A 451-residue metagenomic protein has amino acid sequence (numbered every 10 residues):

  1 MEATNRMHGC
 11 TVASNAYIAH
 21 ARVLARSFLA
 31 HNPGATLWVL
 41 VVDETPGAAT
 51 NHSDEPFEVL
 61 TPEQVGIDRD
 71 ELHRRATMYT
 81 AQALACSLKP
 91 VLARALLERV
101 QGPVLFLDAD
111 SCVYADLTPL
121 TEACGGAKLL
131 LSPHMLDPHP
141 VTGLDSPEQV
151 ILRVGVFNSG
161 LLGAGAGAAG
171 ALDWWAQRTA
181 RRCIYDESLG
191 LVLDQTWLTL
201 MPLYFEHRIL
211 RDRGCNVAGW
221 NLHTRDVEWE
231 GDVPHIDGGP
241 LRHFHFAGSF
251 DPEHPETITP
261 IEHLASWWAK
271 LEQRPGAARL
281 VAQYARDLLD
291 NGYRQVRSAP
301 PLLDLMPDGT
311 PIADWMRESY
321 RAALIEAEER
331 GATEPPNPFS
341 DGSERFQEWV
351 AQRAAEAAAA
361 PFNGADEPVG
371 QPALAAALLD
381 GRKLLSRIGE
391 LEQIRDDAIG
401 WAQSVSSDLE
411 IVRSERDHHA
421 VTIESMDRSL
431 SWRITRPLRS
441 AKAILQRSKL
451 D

Functional and structural regions predicted by a protein language model:
M1-M78, A95-Q101, P301-D366: N-terminal anchoring/stem segment of glycosyltransferases
A16-Y17, E44-P46, V65-G66, S111-C112 (+5 more regions): Short, solvent-exposed loop/turn segments at secondary-structure junctions
Q82-A83, V150-V154, V233-H235: Short Gly/Pro-enriched turn/cap motifs at secondary-structure boundaries
C86-V141, G163-A164: GT-A fold catalytic core of metal-dependent nucleotide-sugar glycosyltransferases, centered on the diacidic
T121-T179: Conserved catalytic core of nucleotide-sugar-dependent glycosyltransferases
G165-E256, S266, R279, Q283 (+1 more regions): Catalytic core and acceptor-binding pocket of nucleotide-sugar-dependent glycosyltransferases
P311, W315, S319-A322, E326 (+1 more regions): Boundary detector for helix-to-coil junctions that initiate low-complexity/charged tails
